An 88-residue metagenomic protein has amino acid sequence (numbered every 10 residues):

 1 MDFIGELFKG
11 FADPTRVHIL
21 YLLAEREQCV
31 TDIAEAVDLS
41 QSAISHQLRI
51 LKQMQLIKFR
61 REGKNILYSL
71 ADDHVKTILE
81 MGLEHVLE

Functional and structural regions predicted by a protein language model:
M1-F3, K76-E88: Amphipathic alpha-helical dimerization/coiled-coil segments that flank or bridge DNA-binding/regulatory modules
D2-S42, I66-D73: N-terminal helix-turn-helix DNA-binding core of bacterial DNA-binding proteins
A12, I44-Q47, G82: Generic structural signal for conserved hydrophobic packing positions in ordered secondary structure
R16, S45, Q55, G63: Conserved phosphate-binding and hydrolysis motifs of nucleotide-dependent enzymes
E35, H46, K52-Q53: Alpha-helical residues within the helix-turn-helix
Q41-A43, Q47-R49, R61: Recognition helix of helix-turn-helix DNA-binding domains
K52-E62, S69: Beta-hairpin "wing" of winged helix-turn-helix
